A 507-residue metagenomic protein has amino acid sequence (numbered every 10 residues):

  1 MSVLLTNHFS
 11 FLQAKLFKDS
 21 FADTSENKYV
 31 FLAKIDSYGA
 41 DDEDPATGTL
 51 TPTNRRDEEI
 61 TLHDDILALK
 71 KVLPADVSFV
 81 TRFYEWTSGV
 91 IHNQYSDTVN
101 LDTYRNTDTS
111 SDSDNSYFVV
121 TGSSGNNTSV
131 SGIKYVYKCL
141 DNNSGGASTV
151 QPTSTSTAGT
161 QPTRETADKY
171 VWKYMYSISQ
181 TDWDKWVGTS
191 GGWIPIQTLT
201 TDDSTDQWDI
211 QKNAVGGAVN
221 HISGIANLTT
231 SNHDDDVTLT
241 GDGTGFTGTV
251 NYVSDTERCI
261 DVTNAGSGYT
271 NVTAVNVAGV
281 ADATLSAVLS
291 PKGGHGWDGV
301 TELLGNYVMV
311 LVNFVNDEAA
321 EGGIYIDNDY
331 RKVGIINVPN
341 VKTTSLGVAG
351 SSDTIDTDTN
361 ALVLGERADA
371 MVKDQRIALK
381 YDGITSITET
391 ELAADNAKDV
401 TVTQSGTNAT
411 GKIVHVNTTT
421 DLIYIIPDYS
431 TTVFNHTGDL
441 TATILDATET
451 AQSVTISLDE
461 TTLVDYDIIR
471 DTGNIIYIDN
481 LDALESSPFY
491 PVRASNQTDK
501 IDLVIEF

Functional and structural regions predicted by a protein language model:
M1-G216, T403-Q404, N408-T410, D446-D465 (+1 more regions): Tryptophan-rich substrate-binding surfaces of secreted polymer-degrading and adhesive proteins
D168, Y174-F507: Conserved, function-critical positions that sit in or immediately flank catalytic and ligand-binding motifs
